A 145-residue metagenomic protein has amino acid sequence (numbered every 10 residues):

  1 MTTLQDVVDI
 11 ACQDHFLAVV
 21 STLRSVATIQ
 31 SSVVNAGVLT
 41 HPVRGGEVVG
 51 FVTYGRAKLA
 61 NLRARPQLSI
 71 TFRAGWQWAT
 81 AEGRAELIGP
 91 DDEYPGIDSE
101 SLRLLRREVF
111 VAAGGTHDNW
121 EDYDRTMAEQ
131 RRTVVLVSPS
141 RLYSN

Functional and structural regions predicted by a protein language model:
M1-V19: Short, basic/aromatic recognition patches
T3-L4, G55, N119: Amphipathic coiled-coil/heptad-repeat helices and related helical stalk/stem segments that mediate oligomerization
I10, V26, R73-G75, M127: Generic marker of residues within folded, mature protein domains
Q13-D14, R65, E129-R131: Structured helix-beta-strand junction loops
H15-Y54, L68-F72, T80-A81: Short beta-strand segments
Q77-N145: Charged, gly/pro-rich active-site loop segments
